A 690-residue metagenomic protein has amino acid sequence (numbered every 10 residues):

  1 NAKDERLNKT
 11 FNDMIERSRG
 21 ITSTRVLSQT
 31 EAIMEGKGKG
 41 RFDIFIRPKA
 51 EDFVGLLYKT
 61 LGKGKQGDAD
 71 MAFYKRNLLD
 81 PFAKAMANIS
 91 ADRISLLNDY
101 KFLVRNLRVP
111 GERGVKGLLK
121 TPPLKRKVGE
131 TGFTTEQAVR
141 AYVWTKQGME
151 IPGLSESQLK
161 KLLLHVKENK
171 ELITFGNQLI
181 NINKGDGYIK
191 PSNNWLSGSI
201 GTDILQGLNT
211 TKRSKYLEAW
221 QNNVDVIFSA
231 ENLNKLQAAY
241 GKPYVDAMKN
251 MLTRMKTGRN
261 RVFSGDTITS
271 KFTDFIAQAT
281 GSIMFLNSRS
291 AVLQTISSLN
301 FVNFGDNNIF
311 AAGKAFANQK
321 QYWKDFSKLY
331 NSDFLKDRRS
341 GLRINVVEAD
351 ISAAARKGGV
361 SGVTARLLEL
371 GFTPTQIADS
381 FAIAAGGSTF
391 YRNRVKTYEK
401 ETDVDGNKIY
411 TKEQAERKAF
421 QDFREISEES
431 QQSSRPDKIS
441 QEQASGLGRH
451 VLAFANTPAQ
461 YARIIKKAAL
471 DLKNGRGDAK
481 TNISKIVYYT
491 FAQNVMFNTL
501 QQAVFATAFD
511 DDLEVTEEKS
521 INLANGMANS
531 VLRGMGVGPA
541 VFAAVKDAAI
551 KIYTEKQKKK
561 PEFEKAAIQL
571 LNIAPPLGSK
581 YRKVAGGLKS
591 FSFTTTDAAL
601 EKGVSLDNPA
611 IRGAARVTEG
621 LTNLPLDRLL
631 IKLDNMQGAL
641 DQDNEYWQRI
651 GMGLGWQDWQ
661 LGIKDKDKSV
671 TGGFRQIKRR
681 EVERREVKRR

Functional and structural regions predicted by a protein language model:
N1-E168, G201: Low-complexity, small/polar and acidic-rich linker and loop segments
D4, G36, K63-Q66, T135 (+8 more regions): Intrinsically disordered, low-complexity coil/linker segments enriched for acidic/polar and small residues
F11, S18-G20, R25-V26, T30 (+7 more regions): Hydrophobic alpha-helical segments
G64-D68, N300-N307, S388-E399, A462-R476 (+5 more regions): Low-complexity, charge- and small-residue-enriched intrinsically disordered regions
D99-L107, V115, V128, T135-D266: Long, contiguous, compositionally biased segments that the model treats as domain-scale units
I204, L208-V531, Y553-E562, V670 (+3 more regions): Hydrophobic, often aromatic-rich secondary-structure segments at membrane interfaces
V451, A455-I465, S484-V504, A524-V545 (+6 more regions): Membrane-active amphipathic alpha-helices enriched in small hydrophobic residues
E514-A524, K551-K583, G587-T595, E601 (+2 more regions): Membrane-proximal bilayer-interacting regions
